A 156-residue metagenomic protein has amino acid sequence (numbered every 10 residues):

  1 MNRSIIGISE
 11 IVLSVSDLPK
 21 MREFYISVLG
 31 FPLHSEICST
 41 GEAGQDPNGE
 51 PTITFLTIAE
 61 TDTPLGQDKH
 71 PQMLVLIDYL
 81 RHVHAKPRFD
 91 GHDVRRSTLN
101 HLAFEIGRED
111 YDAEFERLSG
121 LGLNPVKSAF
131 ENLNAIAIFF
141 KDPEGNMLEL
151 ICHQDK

Functional and structural regions predicted by a protein language model:
M1-S4, F115-K156: Vicinal oxygen chelate
N2-I5, V12, G44-Q45: Conserved N-terminal glycine/acidic-rich loop preference
G7-S16, T54-A59, P64-M73, Y79-R117 (+1 more regions): Vicinal oxygen chelate
S14-L74: Core segments of cupin and vicinal oxygen chelate
E23, S27, D112-G120: Replace "anionic and nucleotidyl ligands
I37, L80, A129: Residues at the C-termini of beta-strands that transition into short coil/loop
T40-A43, V83, Q154-K156: Flexible, glycine-rich phosphate/dinucleotide-binding loops and adjacent beta-alpha linkers at cofactor/substrate
Q45-P47, D93-V94, S128: Short Gly/Pro-enriched turn/cap motifs at secondary-structure boundaries
